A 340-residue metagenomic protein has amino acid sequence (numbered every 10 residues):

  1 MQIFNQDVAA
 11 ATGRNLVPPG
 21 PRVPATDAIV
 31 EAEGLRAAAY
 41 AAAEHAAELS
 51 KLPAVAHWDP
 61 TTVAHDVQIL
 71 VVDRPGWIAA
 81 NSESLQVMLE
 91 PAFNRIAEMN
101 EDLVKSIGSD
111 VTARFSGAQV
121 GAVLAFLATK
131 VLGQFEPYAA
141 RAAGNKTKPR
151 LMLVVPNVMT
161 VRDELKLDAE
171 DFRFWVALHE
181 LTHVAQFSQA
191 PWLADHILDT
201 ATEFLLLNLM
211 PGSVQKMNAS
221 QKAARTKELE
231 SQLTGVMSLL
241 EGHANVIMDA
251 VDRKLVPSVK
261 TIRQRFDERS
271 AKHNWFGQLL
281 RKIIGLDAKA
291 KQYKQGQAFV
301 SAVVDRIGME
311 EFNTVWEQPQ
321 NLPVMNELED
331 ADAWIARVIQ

Functional and structural regions predicted by a protein language model:
M1-Q86, E170, E310-Q340: N-terminal low-structure segments adjacent to metalloprotease catalytic domains across cellular compartments
A28-E31, K227-G235, I283-K289: Active-site rim elements
A38-P156: Auxiliary, metal-adjacent structural segments of Zn-dependent hydrolase domains
H45, V184, S188, I247: Short alpha-helical functional segments enriched in proximate histidine and acidic residues
M159-V176: Short pre-active-site segment immediately N-terminal to the catalytic Zn-binding motif
E180-I197: Catalytic Zn2+-binding segment of zinc metalloproteases
D195-L240: Acidic/histidine-rich catalytic neighborhood
V236-Q340: Pan-zinc metallopeptidase signature
